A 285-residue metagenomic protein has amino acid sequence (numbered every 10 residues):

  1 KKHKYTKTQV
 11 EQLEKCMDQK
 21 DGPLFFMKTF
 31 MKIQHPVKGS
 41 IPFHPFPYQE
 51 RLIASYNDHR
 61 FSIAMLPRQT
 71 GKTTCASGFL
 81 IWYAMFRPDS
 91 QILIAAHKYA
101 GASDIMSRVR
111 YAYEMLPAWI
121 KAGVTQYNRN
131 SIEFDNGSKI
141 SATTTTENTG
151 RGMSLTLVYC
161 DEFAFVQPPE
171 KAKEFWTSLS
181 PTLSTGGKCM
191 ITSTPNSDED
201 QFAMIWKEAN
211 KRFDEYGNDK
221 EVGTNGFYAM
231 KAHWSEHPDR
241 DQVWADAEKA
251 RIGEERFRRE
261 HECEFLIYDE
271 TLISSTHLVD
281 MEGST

Functional and structural regions predicted by a protein language model:
K1-F61: Pre-P-loop entry segment of helicase/translocase ATPase cores
H59-L80: Walker A/P-loop
T70, A102, G150, V166-Q167 (+1 more regions): Catalytic P-loop NTPase motifs of RecA-like helicase/translocase cores
D89-Y111: Conserved Walker A/P-loop ATP-binding site and its immediately adjacent core in helicase/helicase-like ATPase domains
S103-T156: Inter-Walker segment of RecA-like/P-loop motor cores
K121, F165-A250: ASCE P-loop NTPase helicase motor core
K231-T285: ATPase catalytic-site recognition across NTP-hydrolyzing enzymes
